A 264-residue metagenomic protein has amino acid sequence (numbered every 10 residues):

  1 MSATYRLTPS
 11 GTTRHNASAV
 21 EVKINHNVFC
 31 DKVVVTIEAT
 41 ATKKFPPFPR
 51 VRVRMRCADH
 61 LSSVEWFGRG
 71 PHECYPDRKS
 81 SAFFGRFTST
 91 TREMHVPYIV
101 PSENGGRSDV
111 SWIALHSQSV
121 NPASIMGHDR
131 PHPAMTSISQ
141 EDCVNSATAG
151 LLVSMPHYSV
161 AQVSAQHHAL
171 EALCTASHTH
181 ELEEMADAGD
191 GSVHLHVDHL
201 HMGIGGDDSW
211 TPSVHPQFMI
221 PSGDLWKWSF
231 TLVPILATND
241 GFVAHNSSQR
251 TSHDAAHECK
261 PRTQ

Functional and structural regions predicted by a protein language model:
M1-Q264: Beta-strand/loop-rich accessory regions of lumenal/periplasmic or secreted enzymes, predominantly carbohydrate-active
